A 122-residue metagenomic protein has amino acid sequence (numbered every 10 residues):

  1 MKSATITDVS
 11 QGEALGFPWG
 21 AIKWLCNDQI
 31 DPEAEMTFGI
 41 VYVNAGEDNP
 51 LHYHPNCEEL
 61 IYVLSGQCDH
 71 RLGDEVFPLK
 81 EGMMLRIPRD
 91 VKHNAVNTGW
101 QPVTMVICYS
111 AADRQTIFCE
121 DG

Functional and structural regions predicted by a protein language model:
M1-M36, P50, F118-G122: A short, N-terminal "cap"/entry segment at the start of jelly-roll beta-barrel domains of the cupin/DSBH fold
I30-A34, V43-E47, Q67-C68, A111-Q115: Short, charged/polar surface micro-motifs in flexible loops or helix N-caps
I30-T37, E47-L60, G73: A short beta-loop-beta micro-motif enriched in histidine and acidic residues
P32, R89-R114: Ligand-binding loop in jelly-roll beta-barrel domains
V41-N44, Y53-H70, C108: Short, conserved beta-strand element in jelly-roll/cupin
Q67-D69, V76, K92, P102: Structural motif
E75-R89: Short acidic-glycine-tyrosine-enriched beta hairpin
